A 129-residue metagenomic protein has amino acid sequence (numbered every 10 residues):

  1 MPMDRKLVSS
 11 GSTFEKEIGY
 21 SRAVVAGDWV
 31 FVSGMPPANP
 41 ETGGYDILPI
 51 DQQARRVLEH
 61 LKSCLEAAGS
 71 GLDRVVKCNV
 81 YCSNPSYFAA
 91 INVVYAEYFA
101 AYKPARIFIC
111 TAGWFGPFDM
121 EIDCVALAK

Functional and structural regions predicted by a protein language model:
P2-K129: Short, polar/acidic, helix-capping and beta-turn segments at strand->helix junctions that line the mouths
